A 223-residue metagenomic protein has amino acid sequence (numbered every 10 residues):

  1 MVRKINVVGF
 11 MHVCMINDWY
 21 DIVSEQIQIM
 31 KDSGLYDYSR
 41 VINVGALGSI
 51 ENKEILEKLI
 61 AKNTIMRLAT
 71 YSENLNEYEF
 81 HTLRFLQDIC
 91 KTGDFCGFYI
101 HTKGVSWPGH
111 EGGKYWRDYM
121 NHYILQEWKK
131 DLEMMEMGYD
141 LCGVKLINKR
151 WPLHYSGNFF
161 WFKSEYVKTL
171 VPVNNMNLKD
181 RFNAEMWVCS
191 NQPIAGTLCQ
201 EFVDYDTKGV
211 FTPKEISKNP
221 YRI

Functional and structural regions predicted by a protein language model:
M1-I223: ER/Golgi luminal nucleotide-sugar-dependent glycosyltransferases, focusing on the catalytic module
